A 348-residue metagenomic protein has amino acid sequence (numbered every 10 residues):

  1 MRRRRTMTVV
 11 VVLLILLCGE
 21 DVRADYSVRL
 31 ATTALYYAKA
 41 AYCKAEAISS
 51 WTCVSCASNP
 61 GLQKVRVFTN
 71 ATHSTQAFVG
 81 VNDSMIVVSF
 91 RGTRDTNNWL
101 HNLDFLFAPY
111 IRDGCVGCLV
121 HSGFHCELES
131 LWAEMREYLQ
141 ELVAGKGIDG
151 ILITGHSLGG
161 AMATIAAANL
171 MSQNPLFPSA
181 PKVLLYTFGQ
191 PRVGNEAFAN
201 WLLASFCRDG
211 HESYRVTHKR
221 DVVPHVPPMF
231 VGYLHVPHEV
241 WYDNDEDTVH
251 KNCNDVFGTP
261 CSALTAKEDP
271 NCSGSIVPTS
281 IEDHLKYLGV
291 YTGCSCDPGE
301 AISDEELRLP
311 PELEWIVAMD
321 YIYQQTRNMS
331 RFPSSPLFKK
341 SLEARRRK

Functional and structural regions predicted by a protein language model:
M1-R2: N-terminal secretory signal peptides that target proteins for export/translocation
R5-V12, L16-D21, D25-Y26, Q76 (+4 more regions): Serine hydrolase/lipase
G19-N82, K348: Signal-peptide-cleavage-adjacent N-terminal segments of secreted and extracellular proteins
L35, A40, N97-F105, S122 (+2 more regions): Flexible, active-site-adjacent loop/turn segments at secondary-structure boundaries
A71, M162, G194: Short, glycine/acidic-rich beta->alpha junctions
V87, G92-T96, L100-E137, E141: Active-site catalytic motif of lipid deacylating hydrolases and related acyltransferases
G155-G159, A163: Gly/Ala-rich beta-loop-alpha elbow adjacent to hydrolase catalytic centers
